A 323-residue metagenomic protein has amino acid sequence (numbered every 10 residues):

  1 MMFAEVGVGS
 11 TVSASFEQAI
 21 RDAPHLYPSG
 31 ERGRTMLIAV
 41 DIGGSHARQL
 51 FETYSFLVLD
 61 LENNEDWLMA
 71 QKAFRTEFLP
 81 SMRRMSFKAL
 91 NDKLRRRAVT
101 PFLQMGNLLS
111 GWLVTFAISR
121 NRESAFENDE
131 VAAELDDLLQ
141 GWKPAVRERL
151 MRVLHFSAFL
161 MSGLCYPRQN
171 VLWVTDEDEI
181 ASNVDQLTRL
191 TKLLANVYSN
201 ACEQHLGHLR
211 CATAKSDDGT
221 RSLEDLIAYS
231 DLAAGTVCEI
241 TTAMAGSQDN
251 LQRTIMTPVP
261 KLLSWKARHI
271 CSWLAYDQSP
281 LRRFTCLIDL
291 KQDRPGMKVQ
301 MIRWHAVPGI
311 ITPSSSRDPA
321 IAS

Functional and structural regions predicted by a protein language model:
M1-L37, I42-S323: Phosphate-ester processing/binding pockets and catalytic centers
